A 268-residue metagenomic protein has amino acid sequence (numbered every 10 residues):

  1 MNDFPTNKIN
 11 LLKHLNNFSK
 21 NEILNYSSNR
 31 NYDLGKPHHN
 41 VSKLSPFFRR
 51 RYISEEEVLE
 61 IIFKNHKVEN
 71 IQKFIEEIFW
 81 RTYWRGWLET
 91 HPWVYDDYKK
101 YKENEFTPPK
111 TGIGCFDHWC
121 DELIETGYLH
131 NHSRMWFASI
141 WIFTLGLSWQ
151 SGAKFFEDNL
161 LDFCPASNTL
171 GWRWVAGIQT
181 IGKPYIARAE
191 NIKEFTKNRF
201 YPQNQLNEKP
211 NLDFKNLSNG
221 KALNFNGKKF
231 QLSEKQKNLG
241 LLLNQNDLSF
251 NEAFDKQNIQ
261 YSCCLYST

Functional and structural regions predicted by a protein language model:
M1-N131, S139-T268: C-terminal catalytic domain of photolyase/cryptochrome flavoproteins, centering on the FAD-binding pocket
W136: Short, conserved phosphate-binding/catalytic loop or strand-edge motifs used in phosphoryl-/nucleotidyl-transfer
